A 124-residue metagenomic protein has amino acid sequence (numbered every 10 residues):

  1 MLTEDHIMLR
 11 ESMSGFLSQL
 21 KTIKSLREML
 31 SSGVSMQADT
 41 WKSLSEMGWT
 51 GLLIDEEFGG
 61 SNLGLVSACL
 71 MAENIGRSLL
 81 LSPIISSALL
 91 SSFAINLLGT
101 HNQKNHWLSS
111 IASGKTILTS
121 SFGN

Functional and structural regions predicted by a protein language model:
M1-D5: Intrinsic disorder at enzyme termini
M8: Conserved alpha-helical interface elements of two-component signaling phosphotransfer modules
E11: Conserved "HGTGT" condensation-loop signature of ketosynthase/thiolase-family condensing enzymes that catalyze
S18, T22-N124: Glycine-rich flavin
